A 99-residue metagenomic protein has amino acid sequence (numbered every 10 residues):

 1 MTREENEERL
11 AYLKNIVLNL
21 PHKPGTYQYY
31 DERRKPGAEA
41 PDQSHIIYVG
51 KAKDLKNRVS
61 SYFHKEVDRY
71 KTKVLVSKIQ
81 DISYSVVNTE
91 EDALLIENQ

Functional and structural regions predicted by a protein language model:
M1-Q99: Acidic, glycine-enriched active-site microenvironments
